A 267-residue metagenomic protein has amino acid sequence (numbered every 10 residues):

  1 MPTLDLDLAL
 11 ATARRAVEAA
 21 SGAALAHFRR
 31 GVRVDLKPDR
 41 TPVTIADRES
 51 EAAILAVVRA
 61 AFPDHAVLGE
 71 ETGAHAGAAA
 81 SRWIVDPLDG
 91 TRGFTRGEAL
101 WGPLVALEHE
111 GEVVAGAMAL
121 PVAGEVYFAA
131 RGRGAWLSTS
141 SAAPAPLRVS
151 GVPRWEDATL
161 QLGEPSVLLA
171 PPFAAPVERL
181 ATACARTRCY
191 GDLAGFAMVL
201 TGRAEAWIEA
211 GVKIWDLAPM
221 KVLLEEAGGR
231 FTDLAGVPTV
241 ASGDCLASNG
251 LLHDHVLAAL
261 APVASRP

Functional and structural regions predicted by a protein language model:
M1-L88, L252-A258, S265-P267: N-terminal subdomain of lithium-sensitive/metallo-dependent phosphomonoesterases centered on the IMPase/IPPase/PAP
A20, A24-H27, D47, V58 (+7 more regions): Residue-level signal for inorganic ion chemistry
R33-D35, R59, A74-A76, M118 (+3 more regions): Short secondary-structure boundary/capping segments
R48, A52, E71, P87-G90 (+5 more regions): Generic detector of well-ordered alpha-helical packing
G77-W136: DPxDG-like acidic metal-binding loop motif
E108-E112, V122, R131-G134, S140-S141 (+3 more regions): Short loop segments at secondary-structure junctions
R148-P267: An extended, acidic
